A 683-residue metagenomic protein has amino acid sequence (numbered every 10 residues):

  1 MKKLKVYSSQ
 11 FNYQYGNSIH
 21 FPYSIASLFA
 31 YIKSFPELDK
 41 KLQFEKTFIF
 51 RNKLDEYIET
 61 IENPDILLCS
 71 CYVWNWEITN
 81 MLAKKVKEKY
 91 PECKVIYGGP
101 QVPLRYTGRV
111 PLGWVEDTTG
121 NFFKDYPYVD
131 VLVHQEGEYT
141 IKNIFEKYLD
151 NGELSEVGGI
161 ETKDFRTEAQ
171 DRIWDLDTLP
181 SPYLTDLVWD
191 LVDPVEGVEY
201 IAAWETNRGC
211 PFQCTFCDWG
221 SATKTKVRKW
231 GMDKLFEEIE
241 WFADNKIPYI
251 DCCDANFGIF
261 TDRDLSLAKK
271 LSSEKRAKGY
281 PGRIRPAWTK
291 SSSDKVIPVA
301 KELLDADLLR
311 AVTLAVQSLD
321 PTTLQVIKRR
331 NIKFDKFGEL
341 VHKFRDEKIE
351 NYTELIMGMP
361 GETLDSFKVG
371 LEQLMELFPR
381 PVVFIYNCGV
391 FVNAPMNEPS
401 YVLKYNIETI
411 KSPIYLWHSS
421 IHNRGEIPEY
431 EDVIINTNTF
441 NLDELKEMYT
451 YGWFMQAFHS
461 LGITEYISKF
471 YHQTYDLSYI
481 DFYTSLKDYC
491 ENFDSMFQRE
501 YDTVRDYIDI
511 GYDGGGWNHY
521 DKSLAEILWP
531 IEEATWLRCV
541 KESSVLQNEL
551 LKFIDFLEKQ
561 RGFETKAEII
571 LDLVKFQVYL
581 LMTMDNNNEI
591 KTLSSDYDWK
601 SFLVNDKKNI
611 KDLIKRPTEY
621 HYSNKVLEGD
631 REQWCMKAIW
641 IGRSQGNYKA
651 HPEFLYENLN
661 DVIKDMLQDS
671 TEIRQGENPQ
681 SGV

Functional and structural regions predicted by a protein language model:
M1-Y7, L154-V157, E161-A203: N-terminal [4Fe-4S]-dependent radical SAM core
K2-S9, N17, L38-L42, E59-T60 (+1 more regions): Radical SAM enzyme core and accessory elements
K5, D39-D171: Glycine-rich beta-alpha loop elements in corrinoid/cobalamin-binding modules across cobalamin-dependent enzymes
Q14-L28: Glycine- and acidic-residue-enriched helix-capping/strand-helix junction motifs
S27-K41: Short helix-loop-beta junction
L28, Y57, I78, L82 (+8 more regions): A general structural detector for well-ordered alpha-helical segments in enzyme core domains, enriched
I66-L68, F236, W241-C253, G279 (+4 more regions): Conserved C-terminal portion of the radical SAM core fold that forms the substrate/S-adenosylmethionine-binding
S181-E347, M357: Radical SAM [4Fe-4S] cluster-binding motif and immediate context
